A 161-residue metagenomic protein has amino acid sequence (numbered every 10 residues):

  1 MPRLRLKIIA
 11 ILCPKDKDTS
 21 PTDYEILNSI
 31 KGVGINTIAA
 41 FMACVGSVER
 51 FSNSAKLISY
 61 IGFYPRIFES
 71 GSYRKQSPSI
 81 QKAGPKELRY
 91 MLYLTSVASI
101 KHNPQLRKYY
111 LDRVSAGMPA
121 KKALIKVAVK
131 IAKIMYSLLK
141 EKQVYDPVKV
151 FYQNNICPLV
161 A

Functional and structural regions predicted by a protein language model:
M1-A161: A detector of single, family-specific signature residues that are central to catalytic or substrate-handling motifs
